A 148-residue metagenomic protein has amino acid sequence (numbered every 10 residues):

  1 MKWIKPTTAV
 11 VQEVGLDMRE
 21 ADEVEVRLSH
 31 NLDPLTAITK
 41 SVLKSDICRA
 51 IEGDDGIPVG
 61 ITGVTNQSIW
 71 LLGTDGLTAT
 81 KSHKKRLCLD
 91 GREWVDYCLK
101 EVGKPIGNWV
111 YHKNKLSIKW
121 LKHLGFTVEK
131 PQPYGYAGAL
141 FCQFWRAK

Functional and structural regions predicted by a protein language model:
M1-L32: Short amphipathic alpha-helix that is part of the acyltransferase structural core
I38-G53, I57, A139: A short helix-loop-beta-strand connector motif used in the catalytic cores of GNAT acetyltransferases and, in some
A50, D55-W70: Conserved beta-strand in the GNAT
G60, K130-P133: A structural microfeature
T65-R86, C142: Conserved acetyl-CoA binding element of GNAT-fold acetyltransferases
L89-I106, F126: Conserved acyl-CoA
V102-K122, Y134-A137: Conserved beta-strand-loop-alpha-helix junction that forms the acyl-donor binding cleft
Y134-K148: C-terminal "cap" of GNAT-fold acetyltransferases
